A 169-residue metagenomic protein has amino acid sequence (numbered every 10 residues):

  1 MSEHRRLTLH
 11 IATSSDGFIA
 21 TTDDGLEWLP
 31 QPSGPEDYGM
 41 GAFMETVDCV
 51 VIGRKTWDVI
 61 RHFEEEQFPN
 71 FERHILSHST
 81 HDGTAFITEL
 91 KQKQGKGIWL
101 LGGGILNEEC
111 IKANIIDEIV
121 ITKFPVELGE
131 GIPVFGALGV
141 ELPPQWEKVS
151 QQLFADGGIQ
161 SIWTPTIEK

Functional and structural regions predicted by a protein language model:
M1-K169: Enzymes that bind and transform nitrogen-containing heteroaromatic metabolites
